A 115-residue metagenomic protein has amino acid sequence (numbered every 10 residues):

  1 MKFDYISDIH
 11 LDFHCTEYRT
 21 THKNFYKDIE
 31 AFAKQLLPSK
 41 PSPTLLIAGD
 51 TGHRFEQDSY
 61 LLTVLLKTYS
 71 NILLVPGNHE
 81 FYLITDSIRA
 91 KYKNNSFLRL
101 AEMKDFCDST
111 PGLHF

Functional and structural regions predicted by a protein language model:
M1-L74, E80-R89: N-terminal active-site segment of His-dependent metallophosphoesterases
N71-F115: Extended active-site neighborhood of metal-dependent phosphoesterases/phosphodiesterases
